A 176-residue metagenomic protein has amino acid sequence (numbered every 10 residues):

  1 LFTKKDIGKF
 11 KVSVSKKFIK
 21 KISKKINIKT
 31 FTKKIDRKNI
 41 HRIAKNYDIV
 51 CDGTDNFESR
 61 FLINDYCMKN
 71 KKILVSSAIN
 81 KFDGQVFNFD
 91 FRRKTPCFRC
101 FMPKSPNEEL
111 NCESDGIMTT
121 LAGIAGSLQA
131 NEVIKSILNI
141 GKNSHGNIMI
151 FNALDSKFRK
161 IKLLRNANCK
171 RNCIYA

Functional and structural regions predicted by a protein language model:
L1-A176: Adenine nucleotide-associated cytosolic modules
